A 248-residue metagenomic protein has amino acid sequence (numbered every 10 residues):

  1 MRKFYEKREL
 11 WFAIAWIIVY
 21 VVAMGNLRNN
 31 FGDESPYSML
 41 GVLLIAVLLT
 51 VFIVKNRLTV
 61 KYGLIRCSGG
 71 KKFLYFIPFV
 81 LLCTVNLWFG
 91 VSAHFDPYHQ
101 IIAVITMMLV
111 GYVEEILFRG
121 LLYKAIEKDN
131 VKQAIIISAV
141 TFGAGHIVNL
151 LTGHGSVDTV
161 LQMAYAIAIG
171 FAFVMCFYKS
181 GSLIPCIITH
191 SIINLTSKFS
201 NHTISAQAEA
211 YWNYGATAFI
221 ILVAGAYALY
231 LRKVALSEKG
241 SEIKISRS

Functional and structural regions predicted by a protein language model:
Y5-I53, I101-I102, W212-L222: Alpha-helical transmembrane segments in multi-pass membrane proteins
L10-A15, K72-I77, I101-V104, K132-I137 (+3 more regions): Hydrophobic alpha-helical transmembrane segments
V22, L161-G215: Functionally important transmembrane alpha-helices
R28-M39, I53-I116, Y123, E127-K128: Juxtamembrane helix-loop-helix connectors linking adjacent transmembrane helices in multi-pass membrane enzymes
P36-S38, H94-V104, T152-Y165, A210-Y214: Juxtamembrane helix-entry segments on the extracytoplasmic side of multipass membrane proteins
V113-A139, Y178-S182: Membrane-interface helix/loop boundary segments of multi-pass membrane proteins
A134-G143, I184-S197, I243-I245: Central hydrophobic cores of alpha-helical transmembrane segments in multi-pass integral membrane proteins
S191-S248: C-terminal membrane module of polytopic membrane proteins
